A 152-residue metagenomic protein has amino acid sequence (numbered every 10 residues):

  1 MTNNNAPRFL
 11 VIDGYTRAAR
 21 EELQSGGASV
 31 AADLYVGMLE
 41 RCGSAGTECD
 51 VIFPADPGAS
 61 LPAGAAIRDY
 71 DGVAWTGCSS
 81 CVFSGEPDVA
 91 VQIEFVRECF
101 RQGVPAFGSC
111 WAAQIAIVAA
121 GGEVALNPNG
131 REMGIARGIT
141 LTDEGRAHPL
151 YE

Functional and structural regions predicted by a protein language model:
M1-E94, E98-Q102: N-terminal beta1-alpha1 cap of cysteine-dependent amidohydrolase-like domains
G14, G121-E152: Pocket-forming structural segment of enzyme catalytic cores
S60, I117, G134-I135: Short secondary-structure boundary/hinge segments and terminal tails
S84-P87, V118-A120, P128: Short, conserved acidic/polar surface loops in the N-terminal third of protein domains
F100-E123: Catalytic nucleophile loop
